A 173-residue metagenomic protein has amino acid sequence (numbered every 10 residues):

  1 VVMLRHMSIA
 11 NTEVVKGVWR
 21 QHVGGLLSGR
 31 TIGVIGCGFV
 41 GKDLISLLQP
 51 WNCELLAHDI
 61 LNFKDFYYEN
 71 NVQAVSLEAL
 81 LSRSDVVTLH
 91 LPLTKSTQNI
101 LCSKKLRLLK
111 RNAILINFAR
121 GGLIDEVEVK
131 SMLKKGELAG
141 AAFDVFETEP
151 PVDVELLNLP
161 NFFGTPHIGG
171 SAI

Functional and structural regions predicted by a protein language model:
V1-T31, D43-P50: Phosphate-binding beta-alpha-beta segment of Rossmann-like dinucleotide-binding domains, i.e., the NAD(P)
V23, E149-I173: C-terminal helix-to-coil terminal segments
C37-G38: Glycine-rich Rossmann-fold phosphate-binding loop(s) that bind the pyrophosphate of adenine dinucleotide cofactors
I45, Q49, L133-K134, L157: Gly/Ala-rich phosphate-binding loop of Rossmann-like dinucleotide-binding domains, activating on the conserved
W51, N70, N158-P160: Short, structured coil segments at secondary-structure junctions
L55-D59: Short beta-strand "acidic-cap" motif of Rossmann-like dinucleotide-binding folds
L61-E155: Rossmann-like adenosine-cofactor binding region
